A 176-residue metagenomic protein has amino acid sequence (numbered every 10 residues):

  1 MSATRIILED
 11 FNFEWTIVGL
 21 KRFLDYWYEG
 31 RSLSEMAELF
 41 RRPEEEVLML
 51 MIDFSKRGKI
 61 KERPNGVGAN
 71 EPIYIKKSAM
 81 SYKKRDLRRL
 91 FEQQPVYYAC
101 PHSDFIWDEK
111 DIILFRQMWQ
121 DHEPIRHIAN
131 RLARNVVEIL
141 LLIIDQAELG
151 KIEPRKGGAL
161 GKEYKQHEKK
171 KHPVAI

Functional and structural regions predicted by a protein language model:
M1-I176: Intrinsically disordered, low-complexity regulatory regions of eukaryotic nuclear gene-regulatory proteins
